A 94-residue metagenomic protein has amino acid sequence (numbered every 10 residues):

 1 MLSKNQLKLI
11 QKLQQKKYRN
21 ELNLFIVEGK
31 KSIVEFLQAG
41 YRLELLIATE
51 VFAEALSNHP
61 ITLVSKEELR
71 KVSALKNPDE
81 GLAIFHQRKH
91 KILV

Functional and structural regions predicted by a protein language model:
M1-A53, H86: Boundary-proximal intrinsically disordered activation/regulatory segments immediately upstream of a helical core
Q15-Y18, N77, G81: Generic structural signal for secondary-structure transition and capping sites
N23-L24, E44, P60, D79-G81: A generic secondary-structure signal marking the coil-to-beta-strand transition
T49, L63-S65, I84: Generic beta-sheet signal
F52-H59, L75, I92-V94: Short loop/helix-cap segments at secondary-structure boundaries that form the rim of catalytic
L56-L69: Active-site regions of enzymes building and remodeling cell-envelope glycoconjugates
K76, L82-L93: Acidic/glycine-rich phosphate/pyrophosphate-binding loops and surrounding catalytic core that coordinate Mg2+
